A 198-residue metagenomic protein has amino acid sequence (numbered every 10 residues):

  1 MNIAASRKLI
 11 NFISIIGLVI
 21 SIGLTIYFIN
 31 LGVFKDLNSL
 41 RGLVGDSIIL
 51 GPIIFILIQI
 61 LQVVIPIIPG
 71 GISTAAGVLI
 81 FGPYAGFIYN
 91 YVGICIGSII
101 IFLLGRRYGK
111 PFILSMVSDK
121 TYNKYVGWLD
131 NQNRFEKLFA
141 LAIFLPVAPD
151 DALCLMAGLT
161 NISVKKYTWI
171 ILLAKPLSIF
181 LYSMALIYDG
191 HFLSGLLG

Functional and structural regions predicted by a protein language model:
N2-I15, G23-F55, C95-A148, L159-K166 (+2 more regions): Membrane-interfacial helix-loop-helix
I56, I60, A76, F87 (+4 more regions): Residue-level signature of the transmembrane alpha-helical core of multi-pass small-molecule transporters
Q59-I80, Y84-A85, I96, P146-C154: Transmembrane helix boundary and interhelical junction motifs in multipass membrane proteins
I72-S73, F87-I88, I100, T121: Amphipathic alpha-helical interface surfaces
P83-Y84, I88-Y89, C154-P176: Hydrophobic alpha-helical transmembrane segments and immediately flanking/interface helices in integral membrane
